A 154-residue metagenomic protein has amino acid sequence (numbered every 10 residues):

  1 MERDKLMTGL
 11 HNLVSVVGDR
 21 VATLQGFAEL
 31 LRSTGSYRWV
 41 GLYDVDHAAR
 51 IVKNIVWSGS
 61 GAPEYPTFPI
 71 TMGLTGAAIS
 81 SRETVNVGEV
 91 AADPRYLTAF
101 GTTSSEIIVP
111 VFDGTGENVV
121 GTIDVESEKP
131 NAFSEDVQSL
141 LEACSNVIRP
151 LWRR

Functional and structural regions predicted by a protein language model:
R3-M7, H11, G121, S127-R154: Juxtadomain coupling helices with adjacent low-complexity linkers
V16-N54: Helix-loop-beta substructure at the N-terminus of cytosolic sensory domains that couple signal/ligand detection
T34, T98-S104: Short loop/turn motifs at secondary-structure junctions and domain boundaries
W39, I108, T122: Short hydrophobic/aromatic beta-strand element in the GNAT-like acyltransferase core that lines or flanks the acyl-donor
V45-A48, I55-A99: Regulatory sensory and allosteric helical modules in signal-transduction proteins and certain transcription factors
A48-I51, G114-N118: Short, solvent-exposed loop/turn segments that connect beta-strands within catalytic domains and beta-strand-rich
N86, P110, D124: Conserved beta-strand segments that form the floor/walls of ligand-binding pockets within enzyme and binding domains
S105-G114: A short, aliphatic-rich beta-strand micro-motif
